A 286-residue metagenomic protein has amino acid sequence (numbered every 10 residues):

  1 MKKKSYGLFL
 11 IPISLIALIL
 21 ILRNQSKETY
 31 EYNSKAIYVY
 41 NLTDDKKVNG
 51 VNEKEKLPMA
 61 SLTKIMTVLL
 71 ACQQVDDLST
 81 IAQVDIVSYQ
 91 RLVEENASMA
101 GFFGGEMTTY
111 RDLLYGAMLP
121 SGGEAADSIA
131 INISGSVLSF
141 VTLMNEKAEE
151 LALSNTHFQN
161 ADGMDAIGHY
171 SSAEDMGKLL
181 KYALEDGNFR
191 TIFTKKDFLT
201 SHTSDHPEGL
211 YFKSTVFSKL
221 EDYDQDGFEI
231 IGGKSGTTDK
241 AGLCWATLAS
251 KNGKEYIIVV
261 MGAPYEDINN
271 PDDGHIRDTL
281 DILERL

Functional and structural regions predicted by a protein language model:
M1-P12: N-terminal Sec-pathway targeting helices
K3-S5, N24, I65, S235 (+1 more regions): Hydrophobic alpha-helical segments, especially transmembrane helices and their immediate juxtamembrane helical caps
S14-R23: Hydrophobic alpha-helical membrane-insertion segments, chiefly the h-region of N-terminal signal peptides
L15, D44, Y89, K254-Y256 (+1 more regions): Generic "edge-of-domain/loop-turn" microfeature
L22-E174, A183-L184: Active-site-adjacent loops and short helices of periplasmic peptidoglycan-processing enzymes
T29-A36, G135-L286: Penicillin-recognizing serine hydrolase domain
